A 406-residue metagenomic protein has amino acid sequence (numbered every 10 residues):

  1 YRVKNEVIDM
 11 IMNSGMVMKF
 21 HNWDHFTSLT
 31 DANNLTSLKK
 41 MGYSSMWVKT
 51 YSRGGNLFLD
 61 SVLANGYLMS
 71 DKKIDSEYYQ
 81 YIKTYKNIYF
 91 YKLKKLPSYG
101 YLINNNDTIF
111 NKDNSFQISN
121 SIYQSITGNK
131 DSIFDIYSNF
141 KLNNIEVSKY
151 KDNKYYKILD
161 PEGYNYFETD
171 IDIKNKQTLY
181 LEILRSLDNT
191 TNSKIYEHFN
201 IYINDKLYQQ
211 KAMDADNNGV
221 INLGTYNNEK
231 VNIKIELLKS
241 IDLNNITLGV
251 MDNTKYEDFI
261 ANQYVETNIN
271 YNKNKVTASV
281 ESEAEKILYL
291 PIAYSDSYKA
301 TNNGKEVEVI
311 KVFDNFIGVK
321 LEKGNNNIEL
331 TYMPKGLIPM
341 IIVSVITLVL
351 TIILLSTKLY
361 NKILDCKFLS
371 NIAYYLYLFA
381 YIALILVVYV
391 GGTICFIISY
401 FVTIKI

Functional and structural regions predicted by a protein language model:
Y1-D60, P97, I103-I109, D113-N114 (+3 more regions): Extracytoplasmic/lumenal acceptor-recognition loop(s) of multi-pass membrane glycoenzymes
R2-V3, G66-Y67, I88-F90, T178-Y180 (+2 more regions): Beta-sheet entry/capping signal
I8-M10, M69-D75, A293-D296: Short, polar loop motifs at secondary-structure junctions
M10-S14, D75-E77, L337-I338: Flexible loop/turn segments at secondary-structure boundaries
Y43-I88, K94: Periplasmic/luminal catalytic loop of GT-C fold multi-pass membrane glycosyltransferases that transfer sugars from
S61-Y67, Y85-V147, D242-E257: Catalytic cores of secreted or luminal carbohydrate-active enzymes
K141-I406: Active-site-proximal, structured, solvent-exposed surfaces of multi-pass membrane proteins that position macromolecular
